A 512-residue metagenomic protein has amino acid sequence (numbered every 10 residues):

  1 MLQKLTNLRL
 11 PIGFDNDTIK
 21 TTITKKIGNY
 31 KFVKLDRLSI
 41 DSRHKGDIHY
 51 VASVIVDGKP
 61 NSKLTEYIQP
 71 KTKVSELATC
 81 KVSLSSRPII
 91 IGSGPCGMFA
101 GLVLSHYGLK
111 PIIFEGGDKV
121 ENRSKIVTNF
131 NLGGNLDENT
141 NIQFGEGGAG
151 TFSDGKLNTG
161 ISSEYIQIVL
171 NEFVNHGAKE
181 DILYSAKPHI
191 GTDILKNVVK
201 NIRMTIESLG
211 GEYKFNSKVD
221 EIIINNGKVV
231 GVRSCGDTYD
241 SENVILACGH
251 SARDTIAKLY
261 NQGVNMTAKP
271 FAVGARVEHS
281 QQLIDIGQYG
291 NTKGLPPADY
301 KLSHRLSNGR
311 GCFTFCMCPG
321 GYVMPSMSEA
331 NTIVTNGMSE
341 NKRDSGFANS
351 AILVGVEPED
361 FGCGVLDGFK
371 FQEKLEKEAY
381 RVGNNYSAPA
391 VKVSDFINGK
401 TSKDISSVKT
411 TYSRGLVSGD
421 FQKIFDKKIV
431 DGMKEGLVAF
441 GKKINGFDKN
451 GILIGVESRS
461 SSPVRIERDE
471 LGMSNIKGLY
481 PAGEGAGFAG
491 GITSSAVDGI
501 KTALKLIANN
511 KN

Functional and structural regions predicted by a protein language model:
M1-I48, I55-F152, K156-H176, E180-N512: Residues forming the flavin
